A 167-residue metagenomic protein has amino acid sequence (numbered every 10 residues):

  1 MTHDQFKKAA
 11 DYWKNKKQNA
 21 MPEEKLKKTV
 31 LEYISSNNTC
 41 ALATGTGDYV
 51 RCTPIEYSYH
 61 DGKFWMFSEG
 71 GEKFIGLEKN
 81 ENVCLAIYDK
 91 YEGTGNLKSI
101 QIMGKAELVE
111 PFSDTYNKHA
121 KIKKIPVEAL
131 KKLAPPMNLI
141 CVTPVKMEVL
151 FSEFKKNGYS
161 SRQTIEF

Functional and structural regions predicted by a protein language model:
M1-M21, L97-F167: Charged, gly/pro-rich active-site loop segments
N19-T39: Short, basic/aromatic recognition patches
E23-K27, G70, K123-I125: Charged, amphipathic alpha-helical segments
S35-A41, K121-K124: Short Pro/Gly-enriched beta-strand edge/turn motifs at strand-loop
N37-G70, L85-D89, K98-I100: Short beta-strand segments
C40, F64, V83, A106-E107 (+1 more regions): Short beta-strand segments in beta-sandwich/barrel cores
G71-E72, S113: Serine-centered coil/turn micro-motif
K73-E107: Helix-adjacent hinge/juxtasegments
